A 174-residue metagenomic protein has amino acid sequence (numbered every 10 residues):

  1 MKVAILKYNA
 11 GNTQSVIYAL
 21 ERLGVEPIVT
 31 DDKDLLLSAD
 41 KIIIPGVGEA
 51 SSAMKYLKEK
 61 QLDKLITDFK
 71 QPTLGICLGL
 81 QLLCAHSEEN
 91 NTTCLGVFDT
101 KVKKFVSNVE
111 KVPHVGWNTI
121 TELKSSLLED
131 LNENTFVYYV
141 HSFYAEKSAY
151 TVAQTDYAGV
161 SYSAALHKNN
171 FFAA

Functional and structural regions predicted by a protein language model:
M1-A4: Extreme N-terminal starter segment of soluble prokaryotic enzymes
L6-Y8: Short hydrophobic segments within beta-strands
G11: Conserved Rossmann-like nucleotide-cofactor binding loop
P27-S38: Short acidic low-complexity segments
I43-P45, A173: Structural motif
G48-H114: Cysteine-nucleophile active-site neighborhood
A85-G159: Pocket-forming structural segment of enzyme catalytic cores
S148-A149, D156-A174: A glycine-centered loop/beta-turn motif at secondary-structure junctions
